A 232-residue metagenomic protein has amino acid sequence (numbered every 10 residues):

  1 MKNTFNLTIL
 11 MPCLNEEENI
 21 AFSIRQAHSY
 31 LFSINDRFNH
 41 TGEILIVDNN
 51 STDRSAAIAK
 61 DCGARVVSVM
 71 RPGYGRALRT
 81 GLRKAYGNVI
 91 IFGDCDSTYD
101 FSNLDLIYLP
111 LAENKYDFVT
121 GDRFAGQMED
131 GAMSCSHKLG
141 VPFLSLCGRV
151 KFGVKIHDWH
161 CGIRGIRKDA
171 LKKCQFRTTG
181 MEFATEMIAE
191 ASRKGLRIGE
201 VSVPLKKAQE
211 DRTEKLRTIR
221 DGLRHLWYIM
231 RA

Functional and structural regions predicted by a protein language model:
M1-S29: N-proximal low-complexity "stem/linker" segments adjacent to membrane-targeting elements
N6-T8, E43, E186: Cell-envelope/extracellular polymer assembly enzymes that use nucleotide-activated donors
S23, H28, N35-N50: Short beta-strand/loop segment that forms part of the nucleotide-sugar
F38-L45, A56-K84: Conserved donor nucleotide-binding strand/loop of the catalytic core
L45-A56, S97: A conserved acidic beta->alpha catalytic loop
M70-R83, F101-M181, K207-L216, R220-L226 (+1 more regions): Acceptor/aglycone-binding surface of glycosyltransferases and processive sugar-polymer synthases
I90: Short aromatic/hydrophobic "clamp" motif used to bind/position activated sugar donors
V154-K155, F176-T179, I188-K206: Catalytic donor-sugar/metal-binding loop of nucleotide-sugar-dependent glycosyltransferases
